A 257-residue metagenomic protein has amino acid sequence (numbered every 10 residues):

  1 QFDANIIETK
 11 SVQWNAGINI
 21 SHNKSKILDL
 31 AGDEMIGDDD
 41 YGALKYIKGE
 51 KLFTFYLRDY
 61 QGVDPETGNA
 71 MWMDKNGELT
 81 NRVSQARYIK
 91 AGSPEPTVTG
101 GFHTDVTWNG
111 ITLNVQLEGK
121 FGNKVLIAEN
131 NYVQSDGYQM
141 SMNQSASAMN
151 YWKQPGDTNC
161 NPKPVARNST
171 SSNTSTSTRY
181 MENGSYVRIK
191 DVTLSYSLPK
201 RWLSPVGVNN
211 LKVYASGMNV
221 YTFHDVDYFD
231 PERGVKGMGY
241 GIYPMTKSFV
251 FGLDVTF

Functional and structural regions predicted by a protein language model:
Q1, N15-G17, G101-H103, D191-S195 (+1 more regions): Membrane-embedded beta-strand positions in outer-membrane beta-barrel channels/transporters
N5-P94, Q134, Q144, Y151-K153: Conserved small-residue
I6-E8, I20-K26, W108-G110, G119-N123 (+4 more regions): Transmembrane beta-strands of outer-membrane beta-barrel pores
S11-Q13, S25-A31, P65, A70 (+4 more regions): Outer-membrane beta-barrel proteins
V12, P96-G100, S185-K190, M245-F249: Residues that define the transmembrane beta-barrel architecture of outer-membrane proteins
W14-A16, F102, W108, L113-V115 (+2 more regions): Transmembrane beta-strands of outer-membrane beta-barrel proteins
D40-T67, Q144-D157, N161, S172-T176 (+1 more regions): C-terminal beta-signal and terminal closure region of outer-membrane beta-barrel proteins
K120-K212, G217: Extracytoplasmic gating/loop element in the C-terminal half of outer-membrane beta-barrel translocons and assembly
